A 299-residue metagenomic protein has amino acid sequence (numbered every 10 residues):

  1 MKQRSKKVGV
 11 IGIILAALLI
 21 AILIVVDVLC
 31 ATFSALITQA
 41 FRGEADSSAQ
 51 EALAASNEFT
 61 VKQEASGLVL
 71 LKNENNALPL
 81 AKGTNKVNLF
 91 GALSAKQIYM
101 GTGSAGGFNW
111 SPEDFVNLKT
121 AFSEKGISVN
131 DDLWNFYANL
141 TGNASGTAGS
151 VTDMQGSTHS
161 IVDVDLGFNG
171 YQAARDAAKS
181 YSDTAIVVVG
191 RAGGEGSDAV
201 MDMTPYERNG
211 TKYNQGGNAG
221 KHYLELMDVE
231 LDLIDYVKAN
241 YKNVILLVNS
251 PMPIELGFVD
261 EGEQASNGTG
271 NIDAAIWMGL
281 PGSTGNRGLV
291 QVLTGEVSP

Functional and structural regions predicted by a protein language model:
M1-P299: C-terminal non-catalytic regions of proteins with extracellular/luminal or membrane-system context
